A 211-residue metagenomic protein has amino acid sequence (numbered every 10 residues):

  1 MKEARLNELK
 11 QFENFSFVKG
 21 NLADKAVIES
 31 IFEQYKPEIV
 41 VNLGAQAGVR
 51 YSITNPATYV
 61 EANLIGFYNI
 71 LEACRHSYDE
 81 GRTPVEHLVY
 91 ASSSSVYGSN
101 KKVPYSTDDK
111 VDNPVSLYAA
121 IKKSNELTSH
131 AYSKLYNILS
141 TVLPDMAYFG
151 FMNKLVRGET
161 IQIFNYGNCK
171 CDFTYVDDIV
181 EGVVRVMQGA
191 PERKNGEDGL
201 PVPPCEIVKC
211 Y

Functional and structural regions predicted by a protein language model:
M1-V142, D177-V183, M187: N-terminal Rossmann-like NAD(P)+-binding domain of SDR-like oxidoreductases, especially those catalyzing
K25, I161-Q162: Short C-terminal boundary/hinge segments that cap the last helix of small helical domains
Y59, Y105, F149, C210-Y211: Aromatic/pi-system hotspot detector in well-structured domains
E61, T83, Q162-N165, K194-E197: Short, hydrophobic secondary-structure boundary micro-motifs
L88-S92, E206-Y211: Extended hydrophobic secondary-structure segments that form protein cores and membrane-embedded regions
K134, F149-I161, F173-C210: Alpha-helical substrate-binding/gating segment
C169-C171: Heptad-repeat alpha-helical coiled-coil signaling segments
